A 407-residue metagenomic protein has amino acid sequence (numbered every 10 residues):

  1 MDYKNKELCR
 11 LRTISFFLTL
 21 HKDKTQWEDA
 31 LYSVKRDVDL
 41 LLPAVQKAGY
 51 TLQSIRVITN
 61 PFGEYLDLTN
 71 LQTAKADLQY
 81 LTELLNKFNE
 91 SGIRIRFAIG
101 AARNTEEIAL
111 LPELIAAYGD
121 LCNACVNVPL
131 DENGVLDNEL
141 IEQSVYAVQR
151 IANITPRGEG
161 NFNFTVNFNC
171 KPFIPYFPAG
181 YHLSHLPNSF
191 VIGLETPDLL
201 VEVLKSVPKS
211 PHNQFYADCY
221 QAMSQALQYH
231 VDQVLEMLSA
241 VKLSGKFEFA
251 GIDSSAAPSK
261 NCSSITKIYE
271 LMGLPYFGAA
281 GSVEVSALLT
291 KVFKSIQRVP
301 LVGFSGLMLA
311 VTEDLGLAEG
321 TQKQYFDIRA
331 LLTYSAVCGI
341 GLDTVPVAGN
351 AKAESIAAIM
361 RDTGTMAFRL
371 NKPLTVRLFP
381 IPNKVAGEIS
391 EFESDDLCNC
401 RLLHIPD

Functional and structural regions predicted by a protein language model:
M1-D407: Anaerobic metallocofactor- and corrinoid-dependent redox/one-carbon enzyme cores, especially those from methanogenesis
